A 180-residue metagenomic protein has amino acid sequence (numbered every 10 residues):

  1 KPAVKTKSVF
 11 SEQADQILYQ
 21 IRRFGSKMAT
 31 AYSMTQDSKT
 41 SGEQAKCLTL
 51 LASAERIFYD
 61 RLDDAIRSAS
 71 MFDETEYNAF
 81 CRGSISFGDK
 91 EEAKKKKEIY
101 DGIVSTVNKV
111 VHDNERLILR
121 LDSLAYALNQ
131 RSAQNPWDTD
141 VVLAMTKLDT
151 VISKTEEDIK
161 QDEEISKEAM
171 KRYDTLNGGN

Functional and structural regions predicted by a protein language model:
P2-K90: Membrane-proximal, non-transmembrane interface segments of integral membrane proteins
I66-N180: Soluble C-terminal extramembrane regulatory/interaction domains of multi-pass membrane proteins
